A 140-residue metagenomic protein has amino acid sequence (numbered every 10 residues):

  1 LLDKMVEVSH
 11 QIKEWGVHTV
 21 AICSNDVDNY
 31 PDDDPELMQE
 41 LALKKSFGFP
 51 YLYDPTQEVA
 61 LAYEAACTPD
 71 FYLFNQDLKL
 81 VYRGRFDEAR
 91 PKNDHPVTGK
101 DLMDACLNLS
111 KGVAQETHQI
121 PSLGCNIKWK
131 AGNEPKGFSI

Functional and structural regions predicted by a protein language model:
L1-S110, E116-H118, N133: Chalcogenol-based redox active-site neighborhoods
Q115-I140: Disulfide-stabilized, aromatic/cysteine-rich ligand-recognition loop
